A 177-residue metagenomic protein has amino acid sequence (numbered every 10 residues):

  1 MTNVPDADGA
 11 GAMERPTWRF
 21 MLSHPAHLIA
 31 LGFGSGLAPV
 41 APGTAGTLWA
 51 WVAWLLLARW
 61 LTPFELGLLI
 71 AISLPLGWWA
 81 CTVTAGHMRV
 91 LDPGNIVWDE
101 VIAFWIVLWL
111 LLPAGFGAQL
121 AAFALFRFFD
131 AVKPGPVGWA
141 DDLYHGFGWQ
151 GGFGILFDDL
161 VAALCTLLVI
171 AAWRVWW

Functional and structural regions predicted by a protein language model:
T2-G46, W79-L108, R127-C165: Interhelical loop and helix-boundary elements at the membrane-water interface of polytopic inner-membrane proteins
I29, A45, W49, A53 (+5 more regions): Lipid-exposed faces of alpha-helical membrane segments in multi-pass integral membrane proteins
L48-T62, V107-L111: Interfacial segments of multi-pass membrane proteins
L56-A71, W139-G151: Membrane interface segments of multi-pass transport proteins and intramembrane proteases
R59-W60, H87-V90, P113: Helix-loop interface residues and adjacent transmembrane-helix termini in multi-pass membrane transporters, primarily
T62-L66, P93-V97, A114-A124: Internal alpha-helical transmembrane segments of multi-pass membrane proteins
E65-H87, A114-G115, L143, W173: Hydrophobic, well-ordered secondary-structure segments that either form specific early membrane-associated helices used
A171-W177: Juxtamembrane boundary at the C-terminal end of a transmembrane helix
